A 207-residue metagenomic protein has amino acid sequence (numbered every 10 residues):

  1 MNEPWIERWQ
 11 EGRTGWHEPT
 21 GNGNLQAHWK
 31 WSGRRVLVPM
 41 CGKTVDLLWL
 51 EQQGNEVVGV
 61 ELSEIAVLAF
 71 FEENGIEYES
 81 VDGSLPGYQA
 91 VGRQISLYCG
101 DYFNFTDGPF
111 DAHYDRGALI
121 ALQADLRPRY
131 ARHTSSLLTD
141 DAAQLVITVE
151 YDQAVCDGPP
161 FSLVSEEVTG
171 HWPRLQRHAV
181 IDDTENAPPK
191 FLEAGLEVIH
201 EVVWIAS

Functional and structural regions predicted by a protein language model:
M1-G33, K43-D46, E56-I95, C99-T106 (+2 more regions): Class I (Rossmann-like) S-adenosyl-L-methionine-dependent methyltransferase catalytic domain, capturing the SAM-binding
R13, G117-A118: Short amphipathic alpha-helical interaction patches enriched in hydrophobic/aromatic residues with interspersed Lys/Arg
L37-T44, L50, A118: Class I SAM-dependent methyltransferase "Motif I" SAM/SAH-binding loop
L47, V57, H113, L119: Conserved catalytic-core segments centered on acid/base and nucleophilic motifs
Q53: Conserved dinucleotide-binding and phosphotransfer motif residues
F105-H113: A short acidic, Gly/Pro-enriched loop at the edge of an enzyme's catalytic core that lines a small-molecule cofactor
A121-H133: A short, conserved alpha-helix within the catalytic core of class I
